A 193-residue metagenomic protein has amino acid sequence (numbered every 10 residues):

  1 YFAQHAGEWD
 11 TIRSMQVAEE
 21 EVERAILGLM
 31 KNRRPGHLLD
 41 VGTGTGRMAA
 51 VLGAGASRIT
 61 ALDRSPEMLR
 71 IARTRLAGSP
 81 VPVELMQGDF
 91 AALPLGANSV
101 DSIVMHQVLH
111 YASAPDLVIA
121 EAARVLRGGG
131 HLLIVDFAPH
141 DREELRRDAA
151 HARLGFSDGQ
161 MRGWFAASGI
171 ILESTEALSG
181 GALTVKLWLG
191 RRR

Functional and structural regions predicted by a protein language model:
Y1-G7: N-terminal, positively charged/glycine-rich alpha-helical extensions of SAM-dependent methyltransferases
Q4, R13, V17-E19, E23 (+1 more regions): Conserved catalytic loop of SAM-dependent methyltransferase domains
Q16-H37: Conserved alpha-helix/loop element of class I SAM-dependent methyltransferases that forms part of the SAM/SAH-binding
H37-A92: Class I SAM-dependent methyltransferase SAM/SAH-binding core
A91-I103: A short acidic, Gly/Pro-enriched loop at the edge of an enzyme's catalytic core that lines a small-molecule cofactor
D101-A114: A short SAM/SAH-binding and catalytic strip from SAM-dependent methyltransferases
D116-H131: A short glycine-rich, Lys/Arg-flanked "PGG" loop and its adjoining helix->strand segment in the class I
H131-W188: C-terminal alpha-helical "lid/dimerization" subdomain adjacent to the S-adenosyl-L-methionine
